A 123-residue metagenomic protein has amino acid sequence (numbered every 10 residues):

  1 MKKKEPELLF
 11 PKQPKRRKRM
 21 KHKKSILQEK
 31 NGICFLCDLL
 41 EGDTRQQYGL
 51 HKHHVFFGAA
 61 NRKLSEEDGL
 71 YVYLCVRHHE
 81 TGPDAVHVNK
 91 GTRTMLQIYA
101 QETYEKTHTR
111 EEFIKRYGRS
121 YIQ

Functional and structural regions predicted by a protein language model:
M1-G49, T94-Q123: A boundary/linker detector
R19-H22, A59-A60, N89: Residue-level detector of alpha-helix boundaries and kinks
N31-G32, L70-V72: Short, surface-exposed beta-edge/turn micro-motifs
R45-Q46, R62, H87: Short glycine-/acidic-enriched loop or helix-start segments at secondary-structure transitions that form or flank
L50-G58, C75-G82: Histidine-centered catalytic micro-motifs
F56-Y71: Short linker/helix segments within small regulatory modules
Y71-L96: Short Cys/His-centered divalent metal-binding micro-motifs
